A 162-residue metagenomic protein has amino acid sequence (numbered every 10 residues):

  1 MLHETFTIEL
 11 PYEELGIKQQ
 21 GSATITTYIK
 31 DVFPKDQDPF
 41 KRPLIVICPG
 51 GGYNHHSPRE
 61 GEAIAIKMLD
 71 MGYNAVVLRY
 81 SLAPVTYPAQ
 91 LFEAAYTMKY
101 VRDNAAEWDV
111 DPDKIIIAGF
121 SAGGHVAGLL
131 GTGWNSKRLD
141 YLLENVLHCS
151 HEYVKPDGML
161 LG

Functional and structural regions predicted by a protein language model:
M1-K41, Y87: N-terminal cap/lid segment of alpha/beta-hydrolase-fold proteins
P39, S57-V76: Short amphipathic alpha-helix adjacent to the substrate-entry channel of hydrolases
K41-G50: Short beta-strand element of the alpha/beta-hydrolase
H56-P58, L78-P112: Catalytic nucleophile-loop/oxyanion-hole region of alpha/beta-hydrolase and closely related hydrolase-like folds
E62-A65, A94, G133-S136: Glycine-rich, phosphate-binding/catalytic loops in enzymes
K99-G162: Primarily recognizes the serine-hydrolase "nucleophile elbow" in alpha/beta-hydrolase and SGNH/GDSL folds
